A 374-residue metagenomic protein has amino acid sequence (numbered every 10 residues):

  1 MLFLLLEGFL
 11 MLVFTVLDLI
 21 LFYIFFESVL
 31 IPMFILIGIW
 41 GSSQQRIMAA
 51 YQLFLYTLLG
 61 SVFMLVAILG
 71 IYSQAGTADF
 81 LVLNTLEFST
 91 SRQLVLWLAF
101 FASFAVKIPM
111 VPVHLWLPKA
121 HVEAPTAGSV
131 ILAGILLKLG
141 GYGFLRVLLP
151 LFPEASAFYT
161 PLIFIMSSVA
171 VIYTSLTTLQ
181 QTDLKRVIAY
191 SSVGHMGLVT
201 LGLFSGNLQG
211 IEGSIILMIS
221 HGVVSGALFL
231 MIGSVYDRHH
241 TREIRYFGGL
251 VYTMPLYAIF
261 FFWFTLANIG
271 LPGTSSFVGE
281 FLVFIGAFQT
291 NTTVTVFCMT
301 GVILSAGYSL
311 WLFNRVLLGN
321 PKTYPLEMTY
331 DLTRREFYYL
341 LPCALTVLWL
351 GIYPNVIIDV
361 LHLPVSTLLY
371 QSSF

Functional and structural regions predicted by a protein language model:
L5-R92, T177-Y190, G194-R242: Alpha-helical multi-pass transmembrane bundles of energy-transducing inner-membrane proteins
G8, L59, F144, W263-L266 (+4 more regions): Hydrophobic residues within the alpha-helical transmembrane core of Major Facilitator Superfamily
Y23-I24, F54-L55, I131, F164 (+3 more regions): Hydrophobic/aromatic positions within or immediately flanking transmembrane alpha-helices of multi-pass small-molecule
R46-M48, V62-K119, F144-L162, G210 (+5 more regions): Juxtamembrane/interfacial segments at transmembrane-helix boundaries in multi-pass membrane proteins
L55, L98-A105, L132, L162-M166 (+4 more regions): Hydrophobic alpha-helical transmembrane segments of multi-pass membrane proteins
P118-A120, A124-G128, L136-G222: Acidic, glycine-rich loop-and-beta core segments that form the ion-binding/anion-interacting portion of active sites
V193, E336-V356: Final/C-terminal transmembrane alpha-helix of multipass membrane proteins
S225-L228, Q289, T293-D331: Predominantly late transmembrane helices and immediately cytosolic-facing juxtamembrane segments
